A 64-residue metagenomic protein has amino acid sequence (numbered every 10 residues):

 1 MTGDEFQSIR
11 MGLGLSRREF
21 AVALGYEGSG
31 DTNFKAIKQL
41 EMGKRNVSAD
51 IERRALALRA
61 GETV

Functional and structural regions predicted by a protein language model:
M1-L13: A short, Lys/Arg-rich alpha-helix, primarily the initiator
M1-T2, K38, A49: Exposed, low-complexity/repetitive linear segments and helix-based recognition motifs, biased toward charged/polar
F20-L24: Short alpha-helical "recognition helix" segments of helix-turn-helix
G25-N46: Recognition helix of helix-turn-helix/homeodomain-like DNA-binding domains that insert into the DNA major groove
M42-V64: DNA major-groove recognition helix of helix-turn-helix/homeodomain DNA-binding modules
